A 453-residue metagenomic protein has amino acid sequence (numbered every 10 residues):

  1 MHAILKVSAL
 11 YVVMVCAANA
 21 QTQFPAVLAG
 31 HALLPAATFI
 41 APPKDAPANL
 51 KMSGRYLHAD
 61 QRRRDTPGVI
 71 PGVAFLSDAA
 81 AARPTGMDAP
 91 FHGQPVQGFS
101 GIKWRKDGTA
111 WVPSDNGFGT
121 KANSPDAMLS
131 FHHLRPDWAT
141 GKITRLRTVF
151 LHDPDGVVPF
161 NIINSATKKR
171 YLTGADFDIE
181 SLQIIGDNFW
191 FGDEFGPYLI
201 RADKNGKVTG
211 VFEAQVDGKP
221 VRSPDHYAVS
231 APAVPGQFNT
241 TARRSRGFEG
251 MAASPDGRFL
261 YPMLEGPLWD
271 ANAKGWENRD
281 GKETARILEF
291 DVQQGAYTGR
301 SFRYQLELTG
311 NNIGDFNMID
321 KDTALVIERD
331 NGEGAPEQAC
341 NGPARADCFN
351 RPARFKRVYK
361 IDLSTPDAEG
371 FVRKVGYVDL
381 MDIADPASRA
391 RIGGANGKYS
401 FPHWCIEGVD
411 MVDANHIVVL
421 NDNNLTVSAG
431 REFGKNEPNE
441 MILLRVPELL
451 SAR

Functional and structural regions predicted by a protein language model:
M1-A3: N-terminal secretory signal peptides that target proteins for export/translocation
K6-C16: Bacterial N-terminal signal peptides
Q21-R453: Sequence/structural signature of beta-propeller domains
